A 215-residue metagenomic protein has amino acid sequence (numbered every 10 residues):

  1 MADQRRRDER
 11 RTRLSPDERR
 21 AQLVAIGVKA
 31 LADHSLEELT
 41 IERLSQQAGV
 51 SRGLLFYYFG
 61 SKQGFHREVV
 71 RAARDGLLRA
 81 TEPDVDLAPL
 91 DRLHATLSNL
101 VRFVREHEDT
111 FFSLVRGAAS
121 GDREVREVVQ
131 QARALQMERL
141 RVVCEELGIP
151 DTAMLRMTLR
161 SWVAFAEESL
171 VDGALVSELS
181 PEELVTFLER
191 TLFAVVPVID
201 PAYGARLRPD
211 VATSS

Functional and structural regions predicted by a protein language model:
M1-E18, A202-S215: N-terminal intrinsically disordered/low-complexity leader segments
R19, L23-L31, L39, L54 (+4 more regions): Short hydrophobic clusters on alpha-helical segments that form packing/core surfaces in small helical domains
Q22, A30-G64, E68: Helix-turn-helix
E68, E82-D109, L159-W162, V185: Hydrophobic alpha-helical connector segments
L78, R123-G148, A153-A164, E168 (+1 more regions): Amphipathic alpha-helical packing segments from all-alpha helical-bundle domains
T81-V85, L114-A118, G173-S177: Secondary-structure edge/capping motif, primarily at the C-terminal ends of alpha-helices and the immediately following
V104-E127, R141, E168-D172: Amphipathic alpha-helical segments used for helix-helix packing
F112-V115, E182, G204-A205: Short, hydrophobic secondary-structure boundary micro-motifs
